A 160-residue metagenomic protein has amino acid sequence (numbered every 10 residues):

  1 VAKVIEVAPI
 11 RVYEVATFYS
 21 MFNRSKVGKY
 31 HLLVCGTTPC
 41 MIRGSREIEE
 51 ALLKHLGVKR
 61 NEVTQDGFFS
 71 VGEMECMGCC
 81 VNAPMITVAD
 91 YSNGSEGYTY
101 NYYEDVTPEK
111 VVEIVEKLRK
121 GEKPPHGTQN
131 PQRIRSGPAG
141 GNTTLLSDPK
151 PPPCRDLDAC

Functional and structural regions predicted by a protein language model:
V1-C160: Signature of N-terminal electron-transfer/Fe-S-associated modules in redox systems
